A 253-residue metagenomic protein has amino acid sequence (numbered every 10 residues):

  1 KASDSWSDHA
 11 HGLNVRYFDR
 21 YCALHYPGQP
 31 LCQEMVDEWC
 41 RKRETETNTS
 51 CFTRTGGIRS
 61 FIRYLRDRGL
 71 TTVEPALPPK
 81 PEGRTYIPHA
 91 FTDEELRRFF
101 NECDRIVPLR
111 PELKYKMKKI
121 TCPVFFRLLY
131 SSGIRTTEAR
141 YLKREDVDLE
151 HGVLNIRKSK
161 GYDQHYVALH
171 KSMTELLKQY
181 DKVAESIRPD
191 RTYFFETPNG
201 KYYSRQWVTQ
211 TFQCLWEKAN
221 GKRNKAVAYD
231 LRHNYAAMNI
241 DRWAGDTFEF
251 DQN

Functional and structural regions predicted by a protein language model:
K1-N253: Conserved catalytic core of the tyrosine transesterase superfamily
